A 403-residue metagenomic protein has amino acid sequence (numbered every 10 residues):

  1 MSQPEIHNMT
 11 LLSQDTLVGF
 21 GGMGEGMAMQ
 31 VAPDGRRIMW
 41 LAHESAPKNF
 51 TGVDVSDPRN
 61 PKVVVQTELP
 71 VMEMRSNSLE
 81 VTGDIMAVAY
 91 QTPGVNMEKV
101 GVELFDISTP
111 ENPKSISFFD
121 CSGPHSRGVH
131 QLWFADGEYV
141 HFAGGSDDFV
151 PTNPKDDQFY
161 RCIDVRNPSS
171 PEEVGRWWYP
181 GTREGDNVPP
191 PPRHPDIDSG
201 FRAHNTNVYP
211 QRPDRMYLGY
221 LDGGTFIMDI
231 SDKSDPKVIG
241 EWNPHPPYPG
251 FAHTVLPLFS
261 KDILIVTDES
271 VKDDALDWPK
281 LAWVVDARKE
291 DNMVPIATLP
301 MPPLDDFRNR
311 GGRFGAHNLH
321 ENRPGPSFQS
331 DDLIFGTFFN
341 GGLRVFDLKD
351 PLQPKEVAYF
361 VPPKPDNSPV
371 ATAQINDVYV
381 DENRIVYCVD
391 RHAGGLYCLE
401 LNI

Functional and structural regions predicted by a protein language model:
M1-I403: Feature marking well-ordered beta-strand scaffolds used for ligand recognition
